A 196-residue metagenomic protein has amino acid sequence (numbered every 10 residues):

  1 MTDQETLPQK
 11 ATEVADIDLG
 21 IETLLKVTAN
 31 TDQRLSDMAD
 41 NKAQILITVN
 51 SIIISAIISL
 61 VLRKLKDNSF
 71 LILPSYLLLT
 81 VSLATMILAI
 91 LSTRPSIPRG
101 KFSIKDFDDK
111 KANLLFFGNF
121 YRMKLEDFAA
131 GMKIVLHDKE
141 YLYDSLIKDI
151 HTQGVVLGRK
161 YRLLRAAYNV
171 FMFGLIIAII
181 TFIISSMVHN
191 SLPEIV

Functional and structural regions predicted by a protein language model:
T2-V27, K133-D149: Short, charged cytosolic
Q9-T12, I17-D18, L24, V61 (+5 more regions): Short, flexible segments with low predicted structural confidence
T12-V27, T31-D32, Q44-S55: Transmembrane alpha-helical insertion/packing segments
L25-D37, G154-R159: Cytosolic juxtamembrane amphipathic/interface segments immediately preceding and feeding into a transmembrane helix
T31, S51-I53, M86, D149 (+1 more regions): Amphipathic, well-ordered alpha-helical segments in soluble domains
R34-K101, L164-V196: Alpha-helical transmembrane segments and their immediate juxtamembrane boundary regions in integral membrane proteins
Y76-M132: Inner-leaflet juxtamembrane helices
E140-R165: Hydrophobic alpha-helical transmembrane segments and immediately flanking/interface helices in integral membrane
